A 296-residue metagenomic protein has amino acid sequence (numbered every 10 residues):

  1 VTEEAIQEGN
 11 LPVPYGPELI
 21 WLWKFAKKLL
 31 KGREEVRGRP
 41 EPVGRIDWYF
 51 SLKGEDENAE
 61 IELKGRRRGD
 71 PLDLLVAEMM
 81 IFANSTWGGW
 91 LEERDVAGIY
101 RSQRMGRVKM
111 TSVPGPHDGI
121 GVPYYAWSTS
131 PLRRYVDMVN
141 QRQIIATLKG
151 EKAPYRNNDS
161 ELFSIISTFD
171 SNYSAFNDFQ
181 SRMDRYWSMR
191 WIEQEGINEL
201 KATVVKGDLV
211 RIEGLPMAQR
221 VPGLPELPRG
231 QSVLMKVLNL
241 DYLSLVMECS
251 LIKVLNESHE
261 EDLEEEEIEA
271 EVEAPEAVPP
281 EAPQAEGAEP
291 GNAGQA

Functional and structural regions predicted by a protein language model:
V1-V233, L240-M247, E276-A296: Electropositive polyanion-binding surfaces
E213, Y242-V272: OB-fold/S1-family single-stranded nucleic acid-binding modules
K236, E257-S258, E271, P275 (+1 more regions): Compositionally biased, intrinsically disordered low-complexity segments
